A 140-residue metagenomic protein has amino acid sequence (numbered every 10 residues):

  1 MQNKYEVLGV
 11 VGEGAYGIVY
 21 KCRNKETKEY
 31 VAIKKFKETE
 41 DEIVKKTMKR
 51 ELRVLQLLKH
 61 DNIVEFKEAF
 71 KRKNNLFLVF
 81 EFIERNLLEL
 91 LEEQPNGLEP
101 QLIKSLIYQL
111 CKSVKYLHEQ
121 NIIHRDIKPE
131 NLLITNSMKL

Functional and structural regions predicted by a protein language model:
I18: Conserved N-lobe ATP-binding subsite of Hanks-type protein kinase domains, especially the beta3 VAIK lysine
R23-Y30: Conserved N-lobe loop of protein kinases adjacent to the ATP-binding glycine-rich P-loop
Y30, K35-K59: Conserved N-lobe beta3->alphaC-helix segment of eukaryotic protein kinase catalytic domains
E68-A69: A short, aromatic-enriched beta-strand patch in the conserved N-lobe beta-sheet of the protein kinase catalytic domain
N74-N86: Conserved short submotifs of the Hanks-type protein kinase catalytic core that shape the nucleotide-binding pocket
L88-L98: AlphaC helix of the protein kinase catalytic domain
L106-I107: Activation segment signature within eukaryotic-like protein kinase domains
H118-T135: Catalytic-loop of the protein kinase fold
